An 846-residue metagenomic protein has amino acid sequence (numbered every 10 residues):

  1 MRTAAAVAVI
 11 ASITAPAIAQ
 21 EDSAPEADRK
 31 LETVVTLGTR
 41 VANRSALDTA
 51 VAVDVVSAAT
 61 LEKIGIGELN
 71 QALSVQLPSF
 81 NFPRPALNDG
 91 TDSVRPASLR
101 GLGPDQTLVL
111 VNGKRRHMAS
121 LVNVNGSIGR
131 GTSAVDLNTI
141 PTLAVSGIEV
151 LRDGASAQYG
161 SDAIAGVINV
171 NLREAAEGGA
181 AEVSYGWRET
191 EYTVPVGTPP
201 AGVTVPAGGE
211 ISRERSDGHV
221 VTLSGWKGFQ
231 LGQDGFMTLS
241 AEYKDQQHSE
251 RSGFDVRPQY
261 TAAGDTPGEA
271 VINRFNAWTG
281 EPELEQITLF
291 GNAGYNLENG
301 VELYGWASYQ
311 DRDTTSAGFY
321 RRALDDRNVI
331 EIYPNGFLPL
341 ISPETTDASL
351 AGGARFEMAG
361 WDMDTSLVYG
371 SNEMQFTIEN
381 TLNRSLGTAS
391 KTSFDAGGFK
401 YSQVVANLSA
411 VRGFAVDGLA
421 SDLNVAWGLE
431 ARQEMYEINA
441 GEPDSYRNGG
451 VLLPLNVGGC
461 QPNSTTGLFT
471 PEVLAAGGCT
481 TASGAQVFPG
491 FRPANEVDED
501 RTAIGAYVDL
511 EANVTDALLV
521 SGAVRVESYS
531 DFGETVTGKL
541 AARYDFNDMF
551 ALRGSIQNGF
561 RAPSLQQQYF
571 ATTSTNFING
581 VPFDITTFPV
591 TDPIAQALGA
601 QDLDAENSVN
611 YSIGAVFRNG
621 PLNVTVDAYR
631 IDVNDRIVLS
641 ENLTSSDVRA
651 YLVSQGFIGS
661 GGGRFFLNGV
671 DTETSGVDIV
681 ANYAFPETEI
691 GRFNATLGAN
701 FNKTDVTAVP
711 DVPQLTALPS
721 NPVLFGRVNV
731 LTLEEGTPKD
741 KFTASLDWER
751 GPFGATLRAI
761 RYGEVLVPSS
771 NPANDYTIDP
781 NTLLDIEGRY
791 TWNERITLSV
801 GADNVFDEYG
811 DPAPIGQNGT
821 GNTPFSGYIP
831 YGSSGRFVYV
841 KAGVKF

Functional and structural regions predicted by a protein language model:
R2-S74, L137-I140, G228-F229, N296-N299 (+2 more regions): N-terminal Sec signal peptide and the immediately downstream disordered periplasmic leader that contains the TonB box
Q20, T345-D347, F491-A503, M549 (+6 more regions): Outer-membrane beta-barrel signature, preferentially recognizing the C-terminal barrel domain of Gram-negative
E21, W427, Y629-S769: Gram-negative outer-membrane beta-barrel transporters
A42-N43, V53, L73-S120: Extracytoplasmic beta-strand/coil segments of soluble accessory domains associated with Gram-negative outer-membrane
R116, R130-E182: A beta-strand signature from Gram-negative outer-membrane beta-barrel systems, especially the internal plug domain
A119, V633-N634, K703, A759-P768 (+1 more regions): C-terminal beta-signal and adjacent terminal beta-strands/loops of Gram-negative outer-membrane beta-barrel proteins
E177-A180, P200-Y320, D325-N335, P339-G353 (+2 more regions): Transmembrane beta-barrel wall of Gram-negative outer-membrane proteins
Y333, F337-L350, E357, Y369 (+2 more regions): Outer-membrane beta-barrel transmembrane domain signature of Gram-negative proteins, especially the mid-to-C-terminal
